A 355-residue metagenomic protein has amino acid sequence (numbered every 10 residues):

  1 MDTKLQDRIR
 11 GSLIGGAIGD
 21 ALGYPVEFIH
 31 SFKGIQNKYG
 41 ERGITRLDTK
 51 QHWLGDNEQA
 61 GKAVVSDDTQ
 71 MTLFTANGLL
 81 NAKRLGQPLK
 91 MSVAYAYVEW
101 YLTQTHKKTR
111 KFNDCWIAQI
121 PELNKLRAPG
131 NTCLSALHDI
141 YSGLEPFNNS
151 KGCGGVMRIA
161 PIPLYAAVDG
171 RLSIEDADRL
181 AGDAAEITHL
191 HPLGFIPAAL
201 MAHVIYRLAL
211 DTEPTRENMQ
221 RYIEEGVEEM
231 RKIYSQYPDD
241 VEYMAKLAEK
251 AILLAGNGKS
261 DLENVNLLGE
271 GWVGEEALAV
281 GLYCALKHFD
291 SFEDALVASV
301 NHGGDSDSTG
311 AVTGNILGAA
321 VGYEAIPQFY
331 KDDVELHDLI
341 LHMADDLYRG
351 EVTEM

Functional and structural regions predicted by a protein language model:
M1-M355: Structured, active/binding-site neighborhoods that engage oxygen-rich ligands
